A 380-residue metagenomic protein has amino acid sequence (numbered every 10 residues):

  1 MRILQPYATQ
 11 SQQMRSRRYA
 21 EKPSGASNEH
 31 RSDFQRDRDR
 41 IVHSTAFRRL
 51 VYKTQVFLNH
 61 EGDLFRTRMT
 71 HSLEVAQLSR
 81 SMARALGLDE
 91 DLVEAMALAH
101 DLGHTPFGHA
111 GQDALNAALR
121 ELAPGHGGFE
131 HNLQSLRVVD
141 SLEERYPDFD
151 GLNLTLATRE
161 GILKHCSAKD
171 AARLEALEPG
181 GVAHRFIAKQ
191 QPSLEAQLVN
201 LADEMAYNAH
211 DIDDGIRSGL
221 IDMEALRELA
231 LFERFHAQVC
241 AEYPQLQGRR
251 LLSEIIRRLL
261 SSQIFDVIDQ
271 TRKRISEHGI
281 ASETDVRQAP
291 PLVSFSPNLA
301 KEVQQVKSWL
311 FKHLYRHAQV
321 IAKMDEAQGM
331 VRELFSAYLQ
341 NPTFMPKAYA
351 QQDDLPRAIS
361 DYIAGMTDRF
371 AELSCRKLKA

Functional and structural regions predicted by a protein language model:
M1-S72, A76-M82, G111, G128 (+2 more regions): Histidine-centered, transition-metal-coordinating active-site segments
L86-V93: Glycine-rich phosphate/pyrophosphate-binding loops and their adjacent beta-strand/loop elements at enzyme active sites
V93-L98, N200: Short alpha-helical catalytic segment bearing the HExxH-like zincin motif of zinc-dependent metalloproteases
L98-A99, Q351: Conserved short loop/turn motifs at secondary-structure junctions
A99, G103-F107, A206: Short active-site segment of divalent metal-dependent hydrolases/proteases that encodes the spacing between
T105, A118-L119, I221, G279: A generic membrane alpha-helix/interface feature
G108-E121: A glycine- and small-aliphatic-rich helix-loop capping segment at beta-alpha/alpha-beta transitions that lines
E121-F129: Aromatic/His-enriched, Gly/Pro-containing loop or helix-boundary segments that lie immediately adjacent to catalytic
